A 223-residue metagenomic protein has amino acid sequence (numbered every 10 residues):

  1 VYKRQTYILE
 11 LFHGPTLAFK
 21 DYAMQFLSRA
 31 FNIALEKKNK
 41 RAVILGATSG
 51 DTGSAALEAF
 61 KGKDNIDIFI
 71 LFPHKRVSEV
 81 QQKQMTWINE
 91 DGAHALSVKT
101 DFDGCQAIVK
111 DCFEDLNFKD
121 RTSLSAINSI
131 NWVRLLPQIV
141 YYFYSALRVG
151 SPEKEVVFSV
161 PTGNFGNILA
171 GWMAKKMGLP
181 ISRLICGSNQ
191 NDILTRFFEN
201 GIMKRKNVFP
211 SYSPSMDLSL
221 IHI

Functional and structural regions predicted by a protein language model:
V1-Q5, I221-I223: Conserved small/polar residues in nucleotide/adenosyl-binding loops
I8-G62: Well-ordered mid-protein domain cores that form the structural environment of catalytic cofactors
L17-F19, V43-S49, I127-L135, F158-N164 (+1 more regions): Active-site nucleophile and cofactor-binding loops and adjacent substrate-binding regions of central metabolic enzymes
Q25-E36, E58-F69, M85-N89, A174-I181 (+1 more regions): A glycine- and small-aliphatic-rich helix-loop capping segment at beta-alpha/alpha-beta transitions that lines
A47-L57, G62, L169, G178-S188 (+1 more regions): Active-site histidine-anchored catalytic micro-motif
F69-P73, S97, S182-N189: Short internal beta-strands
Q81-I130, R134, Q190-I221: Active-site/ligand-binding loops adjacent to catalytic centers
A107, D111, L116, D120-M173 (+1 more regions): Domain-scale recognition of functional cores that engage charged ligands
